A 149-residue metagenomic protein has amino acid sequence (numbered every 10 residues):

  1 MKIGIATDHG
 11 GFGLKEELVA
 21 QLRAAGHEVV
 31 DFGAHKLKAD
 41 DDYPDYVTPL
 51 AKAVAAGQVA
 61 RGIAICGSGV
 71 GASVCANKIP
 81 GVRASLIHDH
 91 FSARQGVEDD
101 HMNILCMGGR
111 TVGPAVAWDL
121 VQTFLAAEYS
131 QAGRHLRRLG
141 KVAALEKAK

Functional and structural regions predicted by a protein language model:
M1, I5-A25: Glycine-rich phosphate/diphosphate-binding loop of Rossmann-like nucleotide-binding domains
K2-A6, G10-G11, H90-K149: C-terminal binding/interaction regions
K2-I3, V59-G62, G81-R83: Short active-site oxyanion
A20, T48, K52, V74 (+1 more regions): Alpha-helical segments flanking ligand/cofactor-binding loops in enzyme cores
E28-A39: A short beta-strand-loop structural module common to alpha/beta enzyme folds
P44-T48, I87-D89: Charged helix-capping and loop-helix junction motifs
Y46-A64: Short, structured active-site "lid" loops
A64-R110: Mid-chain, well-packed structural core segment of small domains
